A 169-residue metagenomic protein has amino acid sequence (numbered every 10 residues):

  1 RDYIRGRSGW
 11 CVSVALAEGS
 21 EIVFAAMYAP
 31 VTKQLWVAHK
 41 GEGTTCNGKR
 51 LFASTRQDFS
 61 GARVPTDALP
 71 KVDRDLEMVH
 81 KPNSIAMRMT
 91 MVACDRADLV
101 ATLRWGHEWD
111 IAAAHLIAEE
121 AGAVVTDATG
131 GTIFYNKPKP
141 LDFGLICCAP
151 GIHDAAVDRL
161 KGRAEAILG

Functional and structural regions predicted by a protein language model:
R1-T45: DPxDG-like acidic metal-binding loop motif
V23, L51-F52: Local beta-strand/beta-hairpin segments that build beta-sheet-rich folds
F52-G169: An extended, acidic
